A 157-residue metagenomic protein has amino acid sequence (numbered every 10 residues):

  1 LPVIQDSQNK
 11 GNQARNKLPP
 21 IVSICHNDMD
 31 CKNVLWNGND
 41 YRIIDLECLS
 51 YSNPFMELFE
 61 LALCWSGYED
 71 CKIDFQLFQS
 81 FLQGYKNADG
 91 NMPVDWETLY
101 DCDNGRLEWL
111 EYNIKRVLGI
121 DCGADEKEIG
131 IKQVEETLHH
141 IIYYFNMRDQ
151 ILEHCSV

Functional and structural regions predicted by a protein language model:
L1-N27, I151-H154: An alpha-helical support segment within catalytic cores of ATP-dependent transferases
I24, R42-D45: Pre-DFG segment of protein kinase catalytic domains
M29-C31, C48, E60: Short, glycine/acidic-enriched loop or turn micro-motifs at the edges of active sites
N33-I43: Conserved protein kinase catalytic/activation segment
Y41, L49-Y51: Activation segment
F55-G90, N104-C122: Active-site activation/catalytic loop segments of kinase-like enzymes and analogous catalytic loops in related
M92-D103: All-alpha amphipathic helical-bundle segments outside canonical DNA-binding/catalytic cores that form hydrophobic
E111-V157: ATP/Mg2+ or Mg2+-diphosphate-binding catalytic cores that bind nucleotide phosphates or diphosphates via glycine-rich
